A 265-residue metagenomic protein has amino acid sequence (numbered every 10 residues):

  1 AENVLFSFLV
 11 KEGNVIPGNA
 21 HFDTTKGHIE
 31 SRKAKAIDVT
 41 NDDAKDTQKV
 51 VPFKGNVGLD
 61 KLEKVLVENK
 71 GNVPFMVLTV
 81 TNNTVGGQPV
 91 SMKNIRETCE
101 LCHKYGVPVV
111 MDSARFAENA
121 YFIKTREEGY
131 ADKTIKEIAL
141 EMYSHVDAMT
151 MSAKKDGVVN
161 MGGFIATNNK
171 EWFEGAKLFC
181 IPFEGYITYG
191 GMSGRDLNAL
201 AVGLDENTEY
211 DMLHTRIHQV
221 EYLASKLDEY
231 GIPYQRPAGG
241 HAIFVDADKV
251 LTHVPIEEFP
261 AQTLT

Functional and structural regions predicted by a protein language model:
A1-I232, V245, P255, Q262: Conserved PLP-enzyme active-site core in the AAT-like
P237-H241, A247-T265: Internal helical hairpin/lid segments
